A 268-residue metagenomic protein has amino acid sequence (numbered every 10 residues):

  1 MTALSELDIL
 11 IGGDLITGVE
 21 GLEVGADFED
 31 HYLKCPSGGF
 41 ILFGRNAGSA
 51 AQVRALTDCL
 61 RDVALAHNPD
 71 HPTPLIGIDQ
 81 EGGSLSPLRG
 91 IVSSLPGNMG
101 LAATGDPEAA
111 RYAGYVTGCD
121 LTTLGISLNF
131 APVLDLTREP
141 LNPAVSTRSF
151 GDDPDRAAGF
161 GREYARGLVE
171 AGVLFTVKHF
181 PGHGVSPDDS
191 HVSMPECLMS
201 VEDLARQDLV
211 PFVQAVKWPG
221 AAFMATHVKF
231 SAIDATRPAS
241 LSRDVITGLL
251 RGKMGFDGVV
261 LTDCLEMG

Functional and structural regions predicted by a protein language model:
M1-S37, A47: N-terminal basic, low-complexity leaders that serve as flexible interaction/assembly modules and, when applicable, as
L7, G18, V24, N46-D70 (+2 more regions): Second-shell residues forming the walls of enzyme active-site clefts
G13-V19, S37-L42, P74-Q80, L128-P132 (+3 more regions): Hydrophobic faces of well-ordered beta-strands that scaffold small-molecule active sites in alpha/beta enzyme cores
E20-K34, A109-D120, A205-F212: Short, acidic/polar
P72-S93: Glycine-rich nucleotide/cofactor/substrate-binding loop typically near the N-terminus or early in the first domain
D79, T117-S127: Acidic-leg catalytic submotif of subtilisin-like serine proteases
V92-G105, S149-G151: A charged helix-plus-loop insertion that forms the helical arch/lid used to bind and gate nucleic-acid substrates
L134-A144: Short, conserved phosphate-binding/catalytic loop or strand-edge motifs used in phosphoryl-/nucleotidyl-transfer
